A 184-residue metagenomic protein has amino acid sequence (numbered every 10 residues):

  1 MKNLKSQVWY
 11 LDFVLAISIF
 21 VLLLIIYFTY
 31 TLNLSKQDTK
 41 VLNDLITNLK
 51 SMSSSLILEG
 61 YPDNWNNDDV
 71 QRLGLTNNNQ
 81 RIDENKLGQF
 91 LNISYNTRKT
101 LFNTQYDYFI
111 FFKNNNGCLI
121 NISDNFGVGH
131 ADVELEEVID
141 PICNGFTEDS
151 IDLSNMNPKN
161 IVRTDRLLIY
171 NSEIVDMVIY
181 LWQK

Functional and structural regions predicted by a protein language model:
M1-K2, V41: Membrane-aqueous junction of the first/signal-anchor transmembrane helix in small integral membrane proteins
K2-T31: N-terminal single-pass transmembrane signal-anchor helix
L24-K184: Long, compositionally biased, intrinsically disordered regions
